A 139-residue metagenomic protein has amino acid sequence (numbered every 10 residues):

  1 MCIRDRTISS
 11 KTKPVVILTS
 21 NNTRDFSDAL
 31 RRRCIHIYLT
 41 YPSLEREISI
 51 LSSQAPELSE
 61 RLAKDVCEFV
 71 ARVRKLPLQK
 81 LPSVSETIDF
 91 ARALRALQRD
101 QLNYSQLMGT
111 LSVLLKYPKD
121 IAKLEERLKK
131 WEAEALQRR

Functional and structural regions predicted by a protein language model:
R4-R139: C-terminal regulatory/interaction module of P-loop NTP-utilizing enzymes
